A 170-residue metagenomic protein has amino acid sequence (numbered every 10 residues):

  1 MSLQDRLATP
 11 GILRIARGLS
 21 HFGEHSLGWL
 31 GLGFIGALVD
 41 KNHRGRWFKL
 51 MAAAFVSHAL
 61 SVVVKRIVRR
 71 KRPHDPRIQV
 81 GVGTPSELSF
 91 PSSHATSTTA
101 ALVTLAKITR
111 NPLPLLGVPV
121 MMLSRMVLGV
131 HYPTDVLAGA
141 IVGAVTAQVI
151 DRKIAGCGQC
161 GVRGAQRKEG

Functional and structural regions predicted by a protein language model:
M1-L27, S61-L88: N-terminal transmembrane-helix/juxtamembrane module of multi-pass inner/ER membrane proteins
L7, L38, N42, I67-D75 (+2 more regions): Membrane-interface elements of multi-pass transporters and channels
I35, L60, V64, V68 (+1 more regions): Alpha-helical membrane-inserting segments
G36-A59: Interfacial segments of alpha-helical transmembrane regions
M51-I67, P112-R125: Small-polar-interrupted transmembrane alpha-helices in polytopic inner-membrane proteins
R77-G170: Membrane-embedded catalytic cores of phosphoryl/pyrophosphoryl-handling enzymes
